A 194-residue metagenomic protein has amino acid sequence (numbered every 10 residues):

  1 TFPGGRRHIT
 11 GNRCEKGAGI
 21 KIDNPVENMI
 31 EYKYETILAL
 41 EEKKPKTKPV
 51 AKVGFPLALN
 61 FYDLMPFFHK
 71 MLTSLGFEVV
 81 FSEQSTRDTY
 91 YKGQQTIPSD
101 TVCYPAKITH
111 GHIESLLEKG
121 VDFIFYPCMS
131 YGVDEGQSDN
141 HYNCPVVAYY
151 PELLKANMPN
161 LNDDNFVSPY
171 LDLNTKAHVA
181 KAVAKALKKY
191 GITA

Functional and structural regions predicted by a protein language model:
T1-A194: An N-terminal assembly and electron-transfer interface module characteristic of large anaerobic redox and radical
